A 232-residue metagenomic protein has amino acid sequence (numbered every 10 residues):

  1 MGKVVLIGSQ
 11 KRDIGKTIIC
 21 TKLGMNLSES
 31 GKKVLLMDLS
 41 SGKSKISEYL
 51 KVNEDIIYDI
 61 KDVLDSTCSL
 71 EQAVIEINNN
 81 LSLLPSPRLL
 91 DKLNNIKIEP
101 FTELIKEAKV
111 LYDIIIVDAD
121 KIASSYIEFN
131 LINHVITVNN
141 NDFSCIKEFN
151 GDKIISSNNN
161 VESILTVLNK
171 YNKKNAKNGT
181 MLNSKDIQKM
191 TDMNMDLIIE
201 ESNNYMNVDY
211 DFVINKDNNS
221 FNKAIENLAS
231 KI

Functional and structural regions predicted by a protein language model:
K3-T67, A119: Walker A/P-loop NTP-binding active-site region of P-loop NTPases, recognizing the glycine-rich GxxxxGKT/S
G8, M37, P85-S86, I116-D118 (+2 more regions): Conserved beta-strand segments of the P-loop GTPase G domain that flank and frequently precede/overlap
L39-V110, N207: P-loop/Walker-type NTP enzyme "switch/lid" segment
S41-K43, L89-D91, D142-F143, Y171-N175 (+1 more regions): Conserved nucleotide-binding/hydrolysis micro-motifs of P-loop NTPases
I114, H134-V135, M193-L197: Well-ordered beta-strand positions
K121-D142: Inter-motif core of Ras-like GTPase G domains
S144-N159: Anionic-ligand binding region
N158-I232: C-terminal lobe/tail of nucleotide-utilizing enzymes
